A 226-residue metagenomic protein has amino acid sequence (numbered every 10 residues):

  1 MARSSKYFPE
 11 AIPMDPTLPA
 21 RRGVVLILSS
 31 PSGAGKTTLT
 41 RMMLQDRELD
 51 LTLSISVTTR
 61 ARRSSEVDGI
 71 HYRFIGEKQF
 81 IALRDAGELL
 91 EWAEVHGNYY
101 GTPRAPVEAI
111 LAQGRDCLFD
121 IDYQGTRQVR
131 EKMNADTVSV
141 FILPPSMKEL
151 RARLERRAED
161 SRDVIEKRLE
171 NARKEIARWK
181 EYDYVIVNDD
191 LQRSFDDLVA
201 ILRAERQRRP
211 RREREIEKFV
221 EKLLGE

Functional and structural regions predicted by a protein language model:
M1-V25: Extreme N-terminal, non-catalytic leader segments that precede Walker-type/kinase nucleotide-binding cores
A2, E159-D160, K174-E226: NTP-dependent small-molecule kinase module
L28: Hydrophobic anchor at the beta1->P-loop junction of P-loop NTPases
S32-G33: Walker A (P-loop) phosphate-binding loop of P-loop NTPases
K36: Conserved lysine of the Walker
L39-R41: Post-Walker A alpha-helix
E48-R62: Short beta-strand-centered segment that lines the nucleotide-binding/catalytic pocket of NTP-utilizing
K78-E88, T102-E159: ATP-dependent NMP and nucleoside kinases share a basic, alpha-helical "lid"
